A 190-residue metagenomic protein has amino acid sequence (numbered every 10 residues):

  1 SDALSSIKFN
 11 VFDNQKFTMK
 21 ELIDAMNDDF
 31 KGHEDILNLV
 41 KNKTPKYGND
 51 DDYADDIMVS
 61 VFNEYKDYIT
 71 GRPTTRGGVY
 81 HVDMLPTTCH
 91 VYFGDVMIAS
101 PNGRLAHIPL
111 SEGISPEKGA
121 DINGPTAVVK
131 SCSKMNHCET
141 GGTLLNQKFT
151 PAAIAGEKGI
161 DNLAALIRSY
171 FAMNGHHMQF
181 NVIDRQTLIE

Functional and structural regions predicted by a protein language model:
S1-E190: Acidic, glycine-enriched catalytic cores built around paired aspartates
